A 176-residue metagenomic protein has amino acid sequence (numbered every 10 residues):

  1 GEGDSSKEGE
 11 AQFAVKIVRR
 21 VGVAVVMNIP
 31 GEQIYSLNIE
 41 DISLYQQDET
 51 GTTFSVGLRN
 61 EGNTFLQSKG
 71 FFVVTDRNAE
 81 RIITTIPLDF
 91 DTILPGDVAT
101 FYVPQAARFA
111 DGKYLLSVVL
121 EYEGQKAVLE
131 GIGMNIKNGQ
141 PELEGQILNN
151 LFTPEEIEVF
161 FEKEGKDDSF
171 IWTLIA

Functional and structural regions predicted by a protein language model:
G1, V21-G22, T50-F54: Short, solvent-exposed loop/turn segments enriched in Ser/Thr/Gly
G1-F13: Ligand-binding face of N-terminal immunoglobulin V-set domains in extracellular IgSF glycoproteins
F13-I39: A structural signal for beta-strand and strand-to-loop patches characteristic of beta-rich domains
G31-S169: Membrane-proximal extracellular "stem/stalk" segments of glycoproteins immediately N-terminal to a transmembrane helix
W172-T173: Hydrophobic alpha-helical transmembrane segments
